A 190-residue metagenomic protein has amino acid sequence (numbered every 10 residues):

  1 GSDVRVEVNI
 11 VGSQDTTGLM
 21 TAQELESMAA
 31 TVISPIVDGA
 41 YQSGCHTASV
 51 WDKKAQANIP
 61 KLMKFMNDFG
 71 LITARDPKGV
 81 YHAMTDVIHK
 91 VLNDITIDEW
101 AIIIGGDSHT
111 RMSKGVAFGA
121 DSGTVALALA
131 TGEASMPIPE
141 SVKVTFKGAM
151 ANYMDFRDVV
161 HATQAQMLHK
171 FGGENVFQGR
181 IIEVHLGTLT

Functional and structural regions predicted by a protein language model:
G1-T190: Fe-S-dependent hydro-lyases/dehydratases of central metabolism
